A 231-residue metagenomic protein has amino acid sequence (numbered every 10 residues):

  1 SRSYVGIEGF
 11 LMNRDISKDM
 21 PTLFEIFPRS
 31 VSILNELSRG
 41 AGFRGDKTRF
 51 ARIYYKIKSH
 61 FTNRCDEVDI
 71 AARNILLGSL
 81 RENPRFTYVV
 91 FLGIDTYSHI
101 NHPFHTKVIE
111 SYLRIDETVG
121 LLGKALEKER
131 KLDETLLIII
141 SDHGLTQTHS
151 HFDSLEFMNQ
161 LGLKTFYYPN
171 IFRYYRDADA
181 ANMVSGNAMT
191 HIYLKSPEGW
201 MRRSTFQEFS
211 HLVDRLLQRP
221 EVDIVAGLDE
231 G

Functional and structural regions predicted by a protein language model:
S1-H102, S111-R114, L194, G199: His/Asp/Glu-rich, glycine-adjacent segments that coordinate divalent cations and/or stabilize oxyanion chemistry on
S1-M12, L121-L122, E127-L136, I140-G231: Secreted, luminal/periplasmic, and some membrane-associated catalytic domains that remodel anionic oxygen-ester
F27, R85-L92, Y97, V108-L126 (+2 more regions): Beta-strand elements within well-structured catalytic alpha/beta cores of enzymes that handle phosphate/sulfate esters
K47-T48, P103-T106, F152-M158: Short secondary-structure boundary/capping segments
K56-H60, Y112-I115, G162-F166, L216-Q218: Glycine-rich loops and low-complexity Gly/Arg-rich segments that provide flexible linkers or classic glycine-based
R73, D116, F209-V213: Extracytoplasmic/secreted envelope proteins and their assembly/folding machinery, especially bacterial periplasmic
H102-I109, L113-D116, T148, G186 (+1 more regions): Conserved structured core elements
